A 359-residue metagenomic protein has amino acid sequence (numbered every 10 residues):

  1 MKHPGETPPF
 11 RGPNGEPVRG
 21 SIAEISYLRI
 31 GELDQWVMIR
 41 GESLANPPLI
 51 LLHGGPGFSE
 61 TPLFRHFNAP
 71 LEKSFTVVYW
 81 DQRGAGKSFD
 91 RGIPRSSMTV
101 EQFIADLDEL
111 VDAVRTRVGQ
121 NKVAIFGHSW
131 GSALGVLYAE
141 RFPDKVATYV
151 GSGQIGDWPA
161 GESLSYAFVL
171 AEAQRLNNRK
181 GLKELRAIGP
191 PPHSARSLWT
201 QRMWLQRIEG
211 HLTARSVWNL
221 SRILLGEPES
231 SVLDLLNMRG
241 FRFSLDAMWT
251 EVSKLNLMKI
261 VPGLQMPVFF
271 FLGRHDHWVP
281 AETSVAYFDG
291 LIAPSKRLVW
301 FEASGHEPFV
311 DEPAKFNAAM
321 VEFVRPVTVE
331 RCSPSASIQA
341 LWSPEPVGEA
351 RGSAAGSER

Functional and structural regions predicted by a protein language model:
S59-N68: The serine-hydrolase catalytic nucleophile loop
T61-P62, G84-M98: Glycine-rich "HGGG/HGxG" loop immediately N-terminal to the catalytic nucleophile of the alpha/beta-hydrolase
E72-F89: Conserved alpha/beta-hydrolase
Q102-K122: Conserved acidic catalytic loop of the alpha/beta-hydrolase fold
D144-P192: A catalytic-pocket lid/entrance helix-loop region that shapes and gates access to the active site across common
A171, R175-K259, G263-M266: Alpha/beta-hydrolase
L264, F270-L272, D276: Short beta-strand/loop motif that positions the catalytic acidic residue of the alpha/beta-hydrolase fold
S304-P313, N317: Catalytic histidine-centered segment of alpha/beta-hydrolase-like enzymes
